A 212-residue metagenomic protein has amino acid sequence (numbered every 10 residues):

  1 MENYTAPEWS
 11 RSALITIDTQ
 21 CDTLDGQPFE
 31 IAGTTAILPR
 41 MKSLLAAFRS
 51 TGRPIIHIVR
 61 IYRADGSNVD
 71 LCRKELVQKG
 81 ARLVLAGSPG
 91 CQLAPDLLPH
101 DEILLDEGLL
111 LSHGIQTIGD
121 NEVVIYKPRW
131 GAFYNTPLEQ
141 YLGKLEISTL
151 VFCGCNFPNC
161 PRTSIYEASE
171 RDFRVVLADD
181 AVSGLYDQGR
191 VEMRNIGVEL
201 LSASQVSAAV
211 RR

Functional and structural regions predicted by a protein language model:
M1-A13, K42-S50: Short amphipathic alpha-helices and their capping/turn segments at secondary-structure boundaries
Q27-T34: Short glycine-enriched, charge-decorated loop/helix-capping segments at active-site entrances that position
P39-L145: Active-site alpha/beta core segments
T149-P158, D172-D187: A short glycine-rich beta-strand->turn/loop micro-motif centered on a GG-aromatic cluster
P161-R171: Short Gly/Thr/Asp-enriched flexible loops that form oxyanion-binding sites at enzyme active sites
G184-E199: Active-site-proximal loop->helix
L200-R212: A charged, well-structured terminal subsegment
